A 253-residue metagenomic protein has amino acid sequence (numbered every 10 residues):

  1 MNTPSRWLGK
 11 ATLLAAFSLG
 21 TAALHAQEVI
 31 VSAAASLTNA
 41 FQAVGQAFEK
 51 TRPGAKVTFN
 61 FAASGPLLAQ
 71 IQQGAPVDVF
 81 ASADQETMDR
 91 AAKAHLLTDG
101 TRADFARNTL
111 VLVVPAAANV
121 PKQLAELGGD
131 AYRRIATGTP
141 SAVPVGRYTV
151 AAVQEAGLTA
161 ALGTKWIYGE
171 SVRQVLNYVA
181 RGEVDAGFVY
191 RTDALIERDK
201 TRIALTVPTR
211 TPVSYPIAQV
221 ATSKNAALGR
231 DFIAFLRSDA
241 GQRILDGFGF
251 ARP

Functional and structural regions predicted by a protein language model:
M1-W7: N-terminal secretory signal peptides that target proteins for export/translocation
R6, A23-L24: Glycine-centered signal
L8-G9, Q242: Localized chelating/binding microdomains that coordinate divalent metal ions or stabilize phosphate-bearing
G9-T21: Bacterial N-terminal signal peptides
A26-R52, K56-Q73, S82-Q85, D89-P253: Exported/periplasmic ABC-transporter solute-binding proteins
